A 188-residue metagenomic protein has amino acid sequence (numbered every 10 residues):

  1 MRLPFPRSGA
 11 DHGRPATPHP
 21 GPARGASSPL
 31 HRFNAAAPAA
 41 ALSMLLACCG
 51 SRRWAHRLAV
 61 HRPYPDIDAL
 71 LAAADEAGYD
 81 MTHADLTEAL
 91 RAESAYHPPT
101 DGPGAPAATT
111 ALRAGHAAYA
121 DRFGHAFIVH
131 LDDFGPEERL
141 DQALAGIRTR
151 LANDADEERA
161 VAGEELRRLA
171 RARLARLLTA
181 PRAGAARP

Functional and structural regions predicted by a protein language model:
M1-A40, L46-D121, R168-P188: Aromatic-anchored, charged helix-turn/loop surface patch used as a conserved interaction hotspot
A111-G115, Y119-P188: C-terminal non-catalytic interaction appendages of large macromolecular assemblies
